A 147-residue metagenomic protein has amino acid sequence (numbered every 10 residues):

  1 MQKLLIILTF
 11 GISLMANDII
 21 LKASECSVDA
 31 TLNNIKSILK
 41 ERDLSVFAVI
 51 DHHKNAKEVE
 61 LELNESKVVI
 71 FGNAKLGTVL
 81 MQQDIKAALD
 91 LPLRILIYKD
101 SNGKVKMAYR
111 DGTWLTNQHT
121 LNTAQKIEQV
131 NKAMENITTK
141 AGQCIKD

Functional and structural regions predicted by a protein language model:
K3-L14: Sec-dependent N-terminal signal peptides
S13-A16, L61: Short, flexible turn/loop "capping" segments at secondary-structure junctions
A16-F47, T139: Terminal, regulation- and interaction-focused segments at domain boundaries
I35, R42, I50-H53, E62 (+4 more regions): N-terminal secretory/targeting leader peptides
F47-L93, I97: Compact, glycine-rich, soluble single-domain proteins
D90-G103, T139-D147: Short secondary-structure transition/capping segments
R94-T120: Beta-strand/loop substructures that line and gate deep hydrophobic ligand-binding cavities in soluble
T113-D147: C-terminal partner/receptor-binding element of secreted or periplasmic proteins
